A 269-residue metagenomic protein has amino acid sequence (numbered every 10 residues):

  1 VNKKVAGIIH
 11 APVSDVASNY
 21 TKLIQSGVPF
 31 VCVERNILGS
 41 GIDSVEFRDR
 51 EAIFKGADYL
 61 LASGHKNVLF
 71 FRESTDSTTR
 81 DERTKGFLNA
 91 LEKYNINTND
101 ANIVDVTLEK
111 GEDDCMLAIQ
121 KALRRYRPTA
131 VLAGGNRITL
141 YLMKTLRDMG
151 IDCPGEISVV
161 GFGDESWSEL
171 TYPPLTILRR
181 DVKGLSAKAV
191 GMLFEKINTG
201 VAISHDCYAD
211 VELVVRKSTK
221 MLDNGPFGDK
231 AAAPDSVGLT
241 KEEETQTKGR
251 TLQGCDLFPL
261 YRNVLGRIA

Functional and structural regions predicted by a protein language model:
V1-D58, A62, Q120-R125, T245-G249 (+1 more regions): Alpha-helical recognition/docking segments in bacterial nutrient-uptake and carbohydrate-utilization systems
P12, D49, R80, G135-N136: Helix N-cap/beta->alpha junction signal
G41-F70, K85, N89, G111-Q120 (+2 more regions): Hydrophobic alpha-helical segments within soluble ligand-binding/sensing domains
F54-Y94, V201, H205-K220: An alpha-beta-alpha
K66-V68, T98-N102, D152-V159: Short acidic capping loops at alpha-helix termini that bridge into adjacent secondary structure
L88-E112: Short beta-strand elements in bilobed, periplasmic/extracellular small-molecule ligand-binding domains
M116-F227: Flexible loop/turn connectors
L222-T247, G254: Intrinsically disordered or compositionally simple regulatory linkers and C-terminal tails in signal-transduction
